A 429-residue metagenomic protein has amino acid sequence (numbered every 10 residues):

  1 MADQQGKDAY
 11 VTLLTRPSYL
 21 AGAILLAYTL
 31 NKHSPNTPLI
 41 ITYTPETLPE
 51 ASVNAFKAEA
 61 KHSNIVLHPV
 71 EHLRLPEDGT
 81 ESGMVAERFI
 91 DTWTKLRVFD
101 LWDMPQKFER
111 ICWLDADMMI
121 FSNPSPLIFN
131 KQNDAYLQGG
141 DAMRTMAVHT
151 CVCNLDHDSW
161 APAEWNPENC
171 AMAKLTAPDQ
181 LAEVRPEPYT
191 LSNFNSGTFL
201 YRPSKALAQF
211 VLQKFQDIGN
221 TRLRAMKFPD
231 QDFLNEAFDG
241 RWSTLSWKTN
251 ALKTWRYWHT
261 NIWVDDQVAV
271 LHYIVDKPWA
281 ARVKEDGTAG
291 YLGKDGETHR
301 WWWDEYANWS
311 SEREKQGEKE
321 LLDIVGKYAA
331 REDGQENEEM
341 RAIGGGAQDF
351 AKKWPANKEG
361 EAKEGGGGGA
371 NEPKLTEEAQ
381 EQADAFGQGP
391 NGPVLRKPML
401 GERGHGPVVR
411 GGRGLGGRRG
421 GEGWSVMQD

Functional and structural regions predicted by a protein language model:
M1-D429: Glycosyltransferase catalytic domains, chiefly GT-A lineage
